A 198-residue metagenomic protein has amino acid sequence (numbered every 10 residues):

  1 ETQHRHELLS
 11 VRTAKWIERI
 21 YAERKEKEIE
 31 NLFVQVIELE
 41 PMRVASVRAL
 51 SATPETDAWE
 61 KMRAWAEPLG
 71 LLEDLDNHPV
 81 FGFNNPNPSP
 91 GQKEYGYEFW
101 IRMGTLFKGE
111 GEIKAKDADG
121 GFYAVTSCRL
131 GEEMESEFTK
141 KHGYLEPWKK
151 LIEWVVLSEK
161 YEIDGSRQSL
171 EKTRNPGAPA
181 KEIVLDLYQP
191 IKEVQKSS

Functional and structural regions predicted by a protein language model:
E1-S198: A solvent-exposed interaction/effector surface
